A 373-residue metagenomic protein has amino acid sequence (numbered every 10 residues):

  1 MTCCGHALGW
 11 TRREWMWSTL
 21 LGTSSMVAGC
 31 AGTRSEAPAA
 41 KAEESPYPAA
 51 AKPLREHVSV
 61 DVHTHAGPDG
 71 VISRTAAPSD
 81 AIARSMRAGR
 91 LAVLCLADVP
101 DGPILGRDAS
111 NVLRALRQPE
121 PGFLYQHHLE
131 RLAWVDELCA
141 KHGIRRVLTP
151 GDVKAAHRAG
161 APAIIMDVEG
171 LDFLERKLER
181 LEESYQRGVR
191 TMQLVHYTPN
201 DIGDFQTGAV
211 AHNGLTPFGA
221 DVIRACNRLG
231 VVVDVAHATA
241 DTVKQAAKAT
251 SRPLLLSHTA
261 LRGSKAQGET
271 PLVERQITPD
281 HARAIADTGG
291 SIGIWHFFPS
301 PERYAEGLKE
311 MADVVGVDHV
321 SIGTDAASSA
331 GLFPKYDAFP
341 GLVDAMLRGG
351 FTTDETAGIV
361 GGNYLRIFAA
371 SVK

Functional and structural regions predicted by a protein language model:
M1-E14, L21, S25: N-terminal secretory signal peptides
E36-W295, P299, K309-A312, H319 (+1 more regions): Extended, charged catalytic domains and RNA/DNA-binding interfaces, predominantly in divalent-metal-using enzymes
S291, P299-E306, D354-F368: C-terminal helical cap
W295-H296, V315-Y336: Short acidic/histidine-rich active-site segments
D318, A370-K373: Acidic, glycine-enriched loop/beta-strand segments at the rims of small-molecule binding/catalytic pockets
F339-V343: C-terminal helical cap(s) of enzyme catalytic domains, especially alpha/beta-barrels
L347-D354: Structural helix-adjacent loops and short alpha-helical linkers that scaffold large soluble proteins
